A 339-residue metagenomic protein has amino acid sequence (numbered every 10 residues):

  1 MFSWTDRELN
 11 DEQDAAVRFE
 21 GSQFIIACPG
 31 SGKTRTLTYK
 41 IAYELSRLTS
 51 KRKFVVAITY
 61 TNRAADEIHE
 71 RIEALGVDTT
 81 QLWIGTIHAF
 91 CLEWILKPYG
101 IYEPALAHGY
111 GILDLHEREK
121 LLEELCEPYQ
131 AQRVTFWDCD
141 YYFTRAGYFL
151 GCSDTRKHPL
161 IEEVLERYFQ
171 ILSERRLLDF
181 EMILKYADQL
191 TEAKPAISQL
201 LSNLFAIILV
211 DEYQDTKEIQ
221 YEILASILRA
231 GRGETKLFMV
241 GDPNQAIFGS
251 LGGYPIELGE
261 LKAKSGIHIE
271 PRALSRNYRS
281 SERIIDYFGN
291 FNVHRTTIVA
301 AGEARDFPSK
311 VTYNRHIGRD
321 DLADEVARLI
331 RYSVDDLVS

Functional and structural regions predicted by a protein language model:
M1-I26, R35-T36, F54-V56, E124-L209 (+3 more regions): Accessory N-terminal region flanking or inserted into the helicase ATPase core in nucleic-acid motor proteins
M1-Y102, Q199: P-loop NTPase Walker
F2-N10, D14-A27, H108, H268-Y278 (+1 more regions): Inter-lobe coupling/hinge region of RecA-like P-loop helicase motors
C28, P98-R118, P128-Q130: DNA-processing P-loop NTPase/helicase core
K40, E67-I72, F90-W94, L121-E124 (+5 more regions): Alpha-helical scaffold elements adjacent to nucleotide-binding pockets in ATP/GTP-utilizing enzyme cores
R63, A89-F90, G253, R279 (+1 more regions): Short alpha-helical
E212: Walker B catalytic acidic pair
E218-T312: Conserved RecA-like helicase ATPase core segment that couples NTP binding/hydrolysis to strand translocation
